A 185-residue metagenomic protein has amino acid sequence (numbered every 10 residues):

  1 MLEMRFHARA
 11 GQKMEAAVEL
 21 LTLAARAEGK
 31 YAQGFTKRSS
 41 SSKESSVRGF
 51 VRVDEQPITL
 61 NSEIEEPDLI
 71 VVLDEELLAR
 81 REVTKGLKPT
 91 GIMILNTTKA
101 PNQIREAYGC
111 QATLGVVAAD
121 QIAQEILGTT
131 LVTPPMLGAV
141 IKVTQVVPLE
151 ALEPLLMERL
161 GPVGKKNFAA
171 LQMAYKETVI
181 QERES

Functional and structural regions predicted by a protein language model:
M1-S185: Active-site cofactor/cluster-binding pocket
